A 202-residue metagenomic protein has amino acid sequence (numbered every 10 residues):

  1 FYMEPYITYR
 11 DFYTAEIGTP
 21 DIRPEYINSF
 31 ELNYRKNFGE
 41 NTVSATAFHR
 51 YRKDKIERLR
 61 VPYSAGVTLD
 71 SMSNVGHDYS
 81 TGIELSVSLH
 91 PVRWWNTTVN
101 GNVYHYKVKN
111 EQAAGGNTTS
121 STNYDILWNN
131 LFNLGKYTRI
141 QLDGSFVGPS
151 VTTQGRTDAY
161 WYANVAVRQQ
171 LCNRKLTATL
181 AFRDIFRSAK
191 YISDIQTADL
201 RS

Functional and structural regions predicted by a protein language model:
F1, S44-F48, T98-N102, R139-S145 (+1 more regions): Transmembrane beta-strands of outer-membrane beta-barrel proteins
F1-T8, Y13-E16, A47, K55-S64 (+5 more regions): Outer-membrane beta-barrel translocator domains and adjoining extracellular loop/strand segments of Gram-negative
I17-R23, S29, F38, T42-N100 (+1 more regions): Outer membrane beta-barrel strand-and-loop segments of large Gram-negative receptors, especially TonB-dependent
T19-R23, S71-G76, S86, A113-T119 (+2 more regions): Outer-membrane beta-barrel domain signature
P24, K36, V87-L89, R93 (+4 more regions): Residue-level signature of outer-membrane beta-barrel architecture
L32: Short, structured motif recognition centered on aromatic/hydrophobic residues
K36-F38, H49-K53, T81, V103-K107 (+3 more regions): Transmembrane beta-strands of outer-membrane beta-barrel pores
T119-S202: Conserved C-terminal beta-signal and adjacent last beta-strands/turns of outer-membrane beta-barrel proteins
